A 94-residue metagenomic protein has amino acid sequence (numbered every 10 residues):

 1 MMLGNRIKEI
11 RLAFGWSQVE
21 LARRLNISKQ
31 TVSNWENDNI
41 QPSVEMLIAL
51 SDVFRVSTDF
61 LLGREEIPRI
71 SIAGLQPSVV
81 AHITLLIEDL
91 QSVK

Functional and structural regions predicted by a protein language model:
M1-A13: A short, Lys/Arg-rich alpha-helix, primarily the initiator
R6, S17, S43-M46, S57: Residues that mark the N-terminal boundary/hinge immediately upstream of a DNA-recognition element
L12, R23, D52: Alpha-helical residues within the helix-turn-helix
L12, V19, I27-Q30: Long, low-complexity intrinsically disordered regions in eukaryotic proteins
L25-P42, G63: Recognition helix of helix-turn-helix/homeodomain-like DNA-binding domains that insert into the DNA major groove
N26, E45-F60: DNA major-groove recognition helix of helix-turn-helix/homeodomain DNA-binding modules
E65-K94: Interfacial/linker helices and their anchor residues that mediate assembly or domain coupling
